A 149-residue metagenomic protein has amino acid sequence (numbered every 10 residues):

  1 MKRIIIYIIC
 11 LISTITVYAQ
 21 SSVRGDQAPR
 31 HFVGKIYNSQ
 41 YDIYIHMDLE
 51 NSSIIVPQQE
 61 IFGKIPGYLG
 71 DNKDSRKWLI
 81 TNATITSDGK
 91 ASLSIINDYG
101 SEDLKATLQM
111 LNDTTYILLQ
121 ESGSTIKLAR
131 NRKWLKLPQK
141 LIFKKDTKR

Functional and structural regions predicted by a protein language model:
M1-G25: Bacterial Sec-dependent N-terminal signal peptides
S21-K105, T125-R149: Central antiparallel beta-sheet cores of small beta-barrel/beta-sandwich binding domains
